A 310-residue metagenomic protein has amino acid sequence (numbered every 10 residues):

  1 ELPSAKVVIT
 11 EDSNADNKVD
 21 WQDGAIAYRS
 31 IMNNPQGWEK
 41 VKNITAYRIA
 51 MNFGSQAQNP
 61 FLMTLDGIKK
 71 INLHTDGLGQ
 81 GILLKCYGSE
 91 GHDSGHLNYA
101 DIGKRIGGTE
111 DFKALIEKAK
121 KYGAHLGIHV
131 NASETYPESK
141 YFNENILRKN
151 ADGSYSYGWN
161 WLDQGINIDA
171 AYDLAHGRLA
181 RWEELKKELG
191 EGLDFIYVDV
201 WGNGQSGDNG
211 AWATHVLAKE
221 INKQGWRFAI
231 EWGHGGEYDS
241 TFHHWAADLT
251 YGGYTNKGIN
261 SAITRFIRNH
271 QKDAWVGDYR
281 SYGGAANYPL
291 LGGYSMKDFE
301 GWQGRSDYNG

Functional and structural regions predicted by a protein language model:
E1-I82, C86, K104-I106, Y122-H125: Carbohydrate-recognition beta-sandwich/jelly-roll modules in extracellular/periplasmic carbohydrate-active proteins
G79-G310: Aromatic- and carboxylate-enriched substrate-binding clefts and catalytic-loop regions of carbohydrate-active enzymes
